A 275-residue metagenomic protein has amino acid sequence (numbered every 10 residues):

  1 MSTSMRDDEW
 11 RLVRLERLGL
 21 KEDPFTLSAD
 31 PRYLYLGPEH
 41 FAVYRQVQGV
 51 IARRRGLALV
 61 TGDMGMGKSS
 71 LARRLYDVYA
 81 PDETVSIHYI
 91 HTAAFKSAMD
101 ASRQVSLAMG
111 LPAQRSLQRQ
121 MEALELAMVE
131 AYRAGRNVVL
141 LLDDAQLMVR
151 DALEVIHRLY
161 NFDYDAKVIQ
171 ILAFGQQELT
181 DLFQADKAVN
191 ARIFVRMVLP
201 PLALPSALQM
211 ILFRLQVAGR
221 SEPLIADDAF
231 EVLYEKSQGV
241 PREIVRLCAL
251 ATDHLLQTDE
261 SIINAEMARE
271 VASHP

Functional and structural regions predicted by a protein language model:
M1-R54, R269, S273: A short, basic N-terminal segment
S2-R14, G65, Q114, V168 (+5 more regions): C-terminal alpha-helical "lid" subdomain
L20-L27, K96-R115: Conserved NTP-binding/hydrolysis module of P-loop NTPases
R53-R74: Walker A/P-loop nucleotide-binding motif
Y76-V78, S102, L179-F194: Short regulatory helix/loop adjacent to the ATP-binding pocket of P-loop NTPases
I87-K96: A short hydrophobic beta-strand->loop->alpha-helix junction that borders the nucleotide-binding pocket of P-loop NTPases
T92, L182-F183, F194-A207: Conserved AAA+ ATPase "SRH/arginine-finger" region at the nucleotide-binding site
E125-V129, R133-A173, Q184: Conserved Walker B catalytic segment
